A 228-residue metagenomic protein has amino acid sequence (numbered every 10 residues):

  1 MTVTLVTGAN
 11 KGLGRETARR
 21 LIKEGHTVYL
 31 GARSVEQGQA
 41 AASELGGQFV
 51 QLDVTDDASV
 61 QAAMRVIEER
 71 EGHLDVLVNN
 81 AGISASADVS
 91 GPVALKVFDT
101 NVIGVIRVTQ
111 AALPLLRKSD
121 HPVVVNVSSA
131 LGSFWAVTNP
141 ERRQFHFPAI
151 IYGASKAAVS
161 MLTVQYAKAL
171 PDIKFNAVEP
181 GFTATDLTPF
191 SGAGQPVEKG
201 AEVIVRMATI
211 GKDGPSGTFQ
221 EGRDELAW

Functional and structural regions predicted by a protein language model:
M1-Y29: Canonical Rossmann dinucleotide-binding motif of NAD(H)/NADP(H)-dependent dehydrogenases/reductases, specifically
V3-V6, H73, L77-V78, V124: Conserved hydrophobic beta-strands of the Rossmann-like cofactor-binding core in SDR/related NAD(P)H-dependent
Q51-A62: The beta1-alpha1 cofactor-binding region of Rossmann-like NAD(H)/NADP(H)-dependent oxidoreductases
A62-R65, E69, D88, P92-D99: Active-site Tyr-X3-Lys motif and surrounding loop/helix of classical short-chain dehydrogenase/reductase
V78, V108-A112, L116, L162-T163: Hydrophobic positions on the long internal alpha-helix of Rossmann-like NAD(P)-dependent oxidoreductase domains
I83-L95, R117-K168: Catalytic loop of short-chain dehydrogenase/reductase
A157-S160, V164, K168, D172-I173 (+2 more regions): C-terminal helical subdomain
